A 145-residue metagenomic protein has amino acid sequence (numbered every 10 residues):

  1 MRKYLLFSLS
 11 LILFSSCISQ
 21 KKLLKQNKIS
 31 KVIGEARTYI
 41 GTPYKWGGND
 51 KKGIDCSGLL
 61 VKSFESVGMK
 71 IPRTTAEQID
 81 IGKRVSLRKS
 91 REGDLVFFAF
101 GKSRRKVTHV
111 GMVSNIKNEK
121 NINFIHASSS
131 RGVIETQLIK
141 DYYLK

Functional and structural regions predicted by a protein language model:
Y4-F14: Sec-dependent N-terminal signal peptides
L13-G34: Bacterial Sec signal peptide processing site at the extreme N-terminus
I18-L24, K83-R84, V107-K145: Aromatic- and glycine-rich peptidoglycan recognition patches
I29-I33, R37, S57-V61, S90 (+1 more regions): Extracytoplasmic/secreted envelope proteins and their assembly/folding machinery, especially bacterial periplasmic
P43-E92: Catalytic cysteine-centered active-site loop
K102-R105: Short, charged beta-turn/beta-strand-edge "cap" motif at the junction between a beta-strand and an adjacent loop
